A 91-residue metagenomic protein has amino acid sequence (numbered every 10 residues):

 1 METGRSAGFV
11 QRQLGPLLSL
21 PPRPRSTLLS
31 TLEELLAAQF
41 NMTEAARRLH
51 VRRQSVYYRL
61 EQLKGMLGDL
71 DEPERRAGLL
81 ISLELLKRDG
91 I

Functional and structural regions predicted by a protein language model:
M1-I91: Cytosolic nucleotide-utilizing catalytic cores of signal-transduction proteins
